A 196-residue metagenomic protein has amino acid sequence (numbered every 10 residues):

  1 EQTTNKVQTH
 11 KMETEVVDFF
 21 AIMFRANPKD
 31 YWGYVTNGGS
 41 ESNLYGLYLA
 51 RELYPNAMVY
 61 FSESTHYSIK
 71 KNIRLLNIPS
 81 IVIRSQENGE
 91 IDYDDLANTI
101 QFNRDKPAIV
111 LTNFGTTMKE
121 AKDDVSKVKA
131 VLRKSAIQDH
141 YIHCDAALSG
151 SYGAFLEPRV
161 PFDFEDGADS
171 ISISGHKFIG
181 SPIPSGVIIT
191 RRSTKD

Functional and structural regions predicted by a protein language model:
Q2-S40: Conserved N-terminal alpha-helix of the aminotransferase class I/II PLP-enzyme fold
Y34-K195: Conserved PLP-enzyme active-site core in the AAT-like
